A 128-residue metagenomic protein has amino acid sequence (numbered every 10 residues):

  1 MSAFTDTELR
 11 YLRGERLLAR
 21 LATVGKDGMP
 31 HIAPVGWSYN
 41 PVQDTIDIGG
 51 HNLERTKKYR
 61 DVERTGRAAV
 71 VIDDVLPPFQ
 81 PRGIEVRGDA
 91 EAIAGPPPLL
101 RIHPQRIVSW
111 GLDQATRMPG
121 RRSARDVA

Functional and structural regions predicted by a protein language model:
M1-R20: Short, basic/aromatic recognition patches
T5-E8, I32-P34, R55-K57: A generic local structural motif
R16-H51: Short beta-strand segments
N40-V42, E54-K58, M118: A short local loop/turn or secondary-structure capping micro-motif enriched for an aromatic residue
Q43-T45, R67, R106: Structural motif
I46-I48, V70, S109: Short hydrophobic/aromatic-rich beta-strand segments that constitute the beta-sheet cores of beta-sandwich/beta-barrel
N52-P104: Short, structured beta-strand-loop surface elements
Q80, I93-A128: C-terminal edge-of-domain segments
